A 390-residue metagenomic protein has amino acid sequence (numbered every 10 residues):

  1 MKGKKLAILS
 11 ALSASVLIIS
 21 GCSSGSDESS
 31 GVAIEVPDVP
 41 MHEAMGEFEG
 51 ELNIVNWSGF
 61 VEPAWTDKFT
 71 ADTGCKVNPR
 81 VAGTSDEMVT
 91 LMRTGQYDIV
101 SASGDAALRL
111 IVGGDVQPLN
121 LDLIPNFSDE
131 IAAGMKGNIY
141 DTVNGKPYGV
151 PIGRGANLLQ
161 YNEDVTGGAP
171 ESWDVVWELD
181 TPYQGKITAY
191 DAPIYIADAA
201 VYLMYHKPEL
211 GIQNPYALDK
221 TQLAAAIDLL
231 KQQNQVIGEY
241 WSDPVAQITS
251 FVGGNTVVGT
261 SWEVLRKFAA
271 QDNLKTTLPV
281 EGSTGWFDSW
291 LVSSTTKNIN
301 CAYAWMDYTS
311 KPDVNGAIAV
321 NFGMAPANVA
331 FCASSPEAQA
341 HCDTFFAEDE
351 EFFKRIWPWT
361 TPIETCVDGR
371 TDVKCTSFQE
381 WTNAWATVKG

Functional and structural regions predicted by a protein language model:
V16-G21: C-terminal motif of bacterial Sec signal peptides marking the signal peptidase cleavage site
C22-V32: Bacterial lipoprotein signal-peptidase II cleavage site
V32-L110: Early extracytoplasmic/lumenal segment of secretory-pathway proteins
F60-E62, S101-S250: Extracytoplasmic ligand-binding site segments that recognize negatively charged/polar headgroups
P125-D129, I227-Q233, Q271-S294: Periplasmic-binding protein-like
L159-V165, V201, W286-N298, A317-N321: A bilobed periplasmic-binding-protein/Venus flytrap-type ligand-binding module shared by bacterial periplasmic
S293-T360: Mature extracytoplasmic/periplasmic domains
K354-G390: Conserved C-terminal helix/tail region of periplasmic/extracytoplasmic solute-binding proteins
